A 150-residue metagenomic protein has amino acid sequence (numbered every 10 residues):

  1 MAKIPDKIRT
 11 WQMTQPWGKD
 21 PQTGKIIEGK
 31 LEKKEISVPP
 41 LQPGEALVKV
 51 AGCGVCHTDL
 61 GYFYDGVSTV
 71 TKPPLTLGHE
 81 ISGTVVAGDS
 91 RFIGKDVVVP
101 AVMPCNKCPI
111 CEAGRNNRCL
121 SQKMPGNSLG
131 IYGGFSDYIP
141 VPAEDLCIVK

Functional and structural regions predicted by a protein language model:
M1: Short, Arg/Lys-rich segments that mark the N-terminal edge of DNA/RNA- and chromatin-recognition modules
I4-W11: Short structural boundary motif marking the start of a folded domain
D6, E32, Q42, I93 (+2 more regions): A generic structural signal for well-ordered coil/turn residues at beta-strand boundaries that shape enzyme active-site
I8, G44-A46, T58, N106 (+1 more regions): Change "...and in nucleic-acid phosphodiester-cleaving endonucleases..." to "...and in nucleic-acid processing enzymes
W11, G61, V98, P140 (+1 more regions): Residues in well-ordered beta-strands of folded domains
Q12-P40, H57-A87, D96, C119-Y132: N-terminal glycine-rich cofactor-binding segment
S37-C53, G66-E112, D145, K150: Glycine-rich beta-strand-centered segment in the early N-terminal region that forms part of a ligand/cofactor-binding
C105-K150: NAD(P)H dinucleotide-binding glycine-rich loop of Rossmann-like/cofactor-binding domains, especially the beta1-alpha1
